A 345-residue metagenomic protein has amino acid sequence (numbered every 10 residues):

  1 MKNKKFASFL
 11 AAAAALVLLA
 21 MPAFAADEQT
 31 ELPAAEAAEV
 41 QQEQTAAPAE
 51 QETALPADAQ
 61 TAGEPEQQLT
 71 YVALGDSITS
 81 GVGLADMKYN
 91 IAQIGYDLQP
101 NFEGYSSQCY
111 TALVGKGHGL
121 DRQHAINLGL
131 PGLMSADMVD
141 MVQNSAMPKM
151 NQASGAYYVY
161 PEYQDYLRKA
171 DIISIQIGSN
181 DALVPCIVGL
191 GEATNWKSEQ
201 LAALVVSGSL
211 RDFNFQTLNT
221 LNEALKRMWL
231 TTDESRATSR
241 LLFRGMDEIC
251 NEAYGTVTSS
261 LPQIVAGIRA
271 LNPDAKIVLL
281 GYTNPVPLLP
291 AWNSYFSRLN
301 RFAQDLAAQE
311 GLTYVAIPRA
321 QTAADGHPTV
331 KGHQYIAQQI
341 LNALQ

Functional and structural regions predicted by a protein language model:
K4-F24: Sec-dependent N-terminal signal peptides of Gram-positive bacterial secreted proteins and lipoproteins
A20-A34: Sec-dependent signal peptide cleavage junction
T30-Q67: N-terminal, intrinsically disordered, polar/charged segments of Gram-positive cell-envelope systems that serve as
T53-P131, N222: Serine-esterase "nucleophile elbow" of acetyl-processing enzymes
V82-D86, M138-D140, V184-G189: Short, solvent-exposed loop/turn and secondary-structure capping segments
M87-Y105, N144-P161, D212-Q216: Surface-exposed intrinsically disordered loops and tails
P131-A156, H327-P328: Charged, often glycine-rich, active-site loop that binds/positions anionic groups
N151-Q345: Alpha-helical cap/lid subdomain in secreted, periplasmic, or secretory-pathway luminal O-acyl-processing enzymes
